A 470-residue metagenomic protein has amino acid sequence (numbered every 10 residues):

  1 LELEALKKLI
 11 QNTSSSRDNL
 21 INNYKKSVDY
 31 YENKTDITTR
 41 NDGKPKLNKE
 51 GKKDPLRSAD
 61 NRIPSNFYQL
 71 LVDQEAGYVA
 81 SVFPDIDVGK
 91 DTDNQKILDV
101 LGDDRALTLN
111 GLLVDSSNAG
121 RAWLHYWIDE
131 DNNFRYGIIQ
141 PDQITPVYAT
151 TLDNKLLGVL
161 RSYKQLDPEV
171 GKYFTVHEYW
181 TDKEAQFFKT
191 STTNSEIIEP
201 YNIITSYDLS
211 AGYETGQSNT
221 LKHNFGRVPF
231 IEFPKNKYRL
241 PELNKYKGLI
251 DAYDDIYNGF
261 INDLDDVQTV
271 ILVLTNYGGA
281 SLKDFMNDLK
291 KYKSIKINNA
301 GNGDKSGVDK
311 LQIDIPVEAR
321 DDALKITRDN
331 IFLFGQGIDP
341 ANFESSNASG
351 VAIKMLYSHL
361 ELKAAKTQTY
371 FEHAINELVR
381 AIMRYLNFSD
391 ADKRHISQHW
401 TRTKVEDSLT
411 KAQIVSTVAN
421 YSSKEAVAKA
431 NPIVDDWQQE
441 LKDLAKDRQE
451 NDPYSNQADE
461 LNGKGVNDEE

Functional and structural regions predicted by a protein language model:
L1-I139, Q143, T151-N154, E470: Extended, helix-rich architectural segments
E2-L3, D93-N94, L282, K411 (+1 more regions): Short amphipathic alpha-helical segments that mediate assembly, nucleic-acid/protein binding, or membrane association
S16-R17, Y31, T35, Y78 (+14 more regions): Short secondary-structure junctions and interdomain/linker hinges
P55, A59, I63-P64, A80 (+3 more regions): Conserved aromatic-histidine-acidic binding/catalytic patches
D93, V100-T108, S116, K245 (+5 more regions): Short amphipathic alpha-helical segments
N118, W123-K235: Extended, regular secondary-structure scaffolds
A211-A348: Extended, charged amphipathic alpha-helical segments
N287-N302, A319-D322, I326-E470: C-terminal helix-loop subdomains that flank or include functional centers
